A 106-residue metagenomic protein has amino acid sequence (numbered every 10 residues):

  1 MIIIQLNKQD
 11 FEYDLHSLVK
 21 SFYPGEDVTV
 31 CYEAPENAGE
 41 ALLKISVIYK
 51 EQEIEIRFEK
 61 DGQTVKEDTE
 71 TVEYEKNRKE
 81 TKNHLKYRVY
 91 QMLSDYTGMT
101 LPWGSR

Functional and structural regions predicted by a protein language model:
M1-R106: Flexible, acidic/Gly-rich N-terminal and inter-domain linker regions that tether and position cofactor-handling modules
